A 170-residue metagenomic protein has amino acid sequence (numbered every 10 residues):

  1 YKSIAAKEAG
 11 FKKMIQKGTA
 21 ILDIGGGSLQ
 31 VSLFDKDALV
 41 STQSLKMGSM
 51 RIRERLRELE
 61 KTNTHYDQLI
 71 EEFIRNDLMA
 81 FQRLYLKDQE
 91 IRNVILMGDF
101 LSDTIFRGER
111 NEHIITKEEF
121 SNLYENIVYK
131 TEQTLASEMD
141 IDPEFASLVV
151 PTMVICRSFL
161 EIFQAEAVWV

Functional and structural regions predicted by a protein language model:
Y1-G18, L33-D35, S41-V170: Helical "lid/coupling" subdomains associated with nucleotide-phosphate turnover
T19-D23: Short glycine-aspartate micro-motif
G25-V31: Active-site-adjacent helix-turn-beta-strand microarchitecture at beta-sheet edges that either contains or buttresses
